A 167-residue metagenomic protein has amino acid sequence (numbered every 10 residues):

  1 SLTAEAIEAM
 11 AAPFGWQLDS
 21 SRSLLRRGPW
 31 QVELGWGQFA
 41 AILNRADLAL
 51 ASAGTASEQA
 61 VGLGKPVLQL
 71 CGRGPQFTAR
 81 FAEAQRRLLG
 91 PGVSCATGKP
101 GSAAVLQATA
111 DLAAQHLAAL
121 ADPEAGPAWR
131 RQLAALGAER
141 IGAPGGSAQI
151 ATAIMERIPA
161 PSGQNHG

Functional and structural regions predicted by a protein language model:
S1-G167: Nucleotide-activated sugar donor-binding and catalytic core shared by glycosyltransferases and related lipid-linked
